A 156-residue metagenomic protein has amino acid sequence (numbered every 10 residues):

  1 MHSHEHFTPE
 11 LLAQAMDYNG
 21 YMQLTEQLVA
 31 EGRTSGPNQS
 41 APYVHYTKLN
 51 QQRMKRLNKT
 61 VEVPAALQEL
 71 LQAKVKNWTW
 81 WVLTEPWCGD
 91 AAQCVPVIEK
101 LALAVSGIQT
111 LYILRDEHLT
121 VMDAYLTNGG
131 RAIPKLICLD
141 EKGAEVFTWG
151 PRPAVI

Functional and structural regions predicted by a protein language model:
M1-W78, K100-G107, R115, D123-G130 (+1 more regions): Non-globular targeting/processing and membrane-anchoring segments
K76-T84, C88: Short active-site neighborhood of thiol/selenol oxidoreductases, capturing the structured segment around
E85-I98: Short, thiol/selenol-centered motifs that function as redox-active sites or metal-ligating centers
H118: SAM cofactor-binding core of SAM-dependent methyltransferases, primarily the Rossmann-like beta-alpha-beta module
K135-I137: Beta-strand-dominated extracellular/periplasmic modules and repeats in secreted or surface-exposed proteins
E141: Short, ordered coil/turn segments that flank beta-strands lining enzyme active or ligand-binding pockets
